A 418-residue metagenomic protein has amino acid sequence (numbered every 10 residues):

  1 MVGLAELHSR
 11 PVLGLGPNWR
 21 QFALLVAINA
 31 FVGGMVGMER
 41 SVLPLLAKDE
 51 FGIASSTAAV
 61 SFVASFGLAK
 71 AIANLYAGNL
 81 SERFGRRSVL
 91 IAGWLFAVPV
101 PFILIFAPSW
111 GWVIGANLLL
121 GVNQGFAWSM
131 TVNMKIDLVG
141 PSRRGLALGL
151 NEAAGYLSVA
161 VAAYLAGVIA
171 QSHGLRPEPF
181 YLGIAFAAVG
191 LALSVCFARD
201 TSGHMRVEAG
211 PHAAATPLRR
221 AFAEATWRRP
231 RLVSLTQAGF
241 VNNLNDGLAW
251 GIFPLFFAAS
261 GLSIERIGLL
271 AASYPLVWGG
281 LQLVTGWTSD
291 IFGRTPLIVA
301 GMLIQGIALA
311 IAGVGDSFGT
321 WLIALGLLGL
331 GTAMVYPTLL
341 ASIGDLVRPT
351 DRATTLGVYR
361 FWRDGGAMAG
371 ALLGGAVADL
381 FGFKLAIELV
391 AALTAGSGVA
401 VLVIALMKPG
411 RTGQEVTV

Functional and structural regions predicted by a protein language model:
V2-W19, D200-L235, V418: Juxtamembrane intracellular "pre-TM" segments in multi-pass secondary transporters
G16-G67, V233-S234, A238, N242-S260: Helix-loop boundary and gating motifs at the non-cytosolic
G67-L75, A160, P275-L283, A367-M368: Residue-level signature of mid-helix packing/kink "hotspots" within the transmembrane helices of 12-pass Major
A73-G85, A170, L281-G293, A378-D379: Helix-to-loop junctions at the C-terminal end of transmembrane segments in multipass secondary transporters
S88-F102, P296-I311: Structural signature of the two symmetry-related core transmembrane helices
A116-Y156, A341-S342: Cytoplasmic helix-loop-helix junction between adjacent transmembrane helices in 12-TM secondary transporters
E178-V195, I387-V403: Symmetry-related core transmembrane helices of the 12-TM Major Facilitator Superfamily/SLC fold
S194-A209, V403-E415: Helix-loop junctions on the cytosolic side of multi-pass membrane transporters, especially the intracellular loop
